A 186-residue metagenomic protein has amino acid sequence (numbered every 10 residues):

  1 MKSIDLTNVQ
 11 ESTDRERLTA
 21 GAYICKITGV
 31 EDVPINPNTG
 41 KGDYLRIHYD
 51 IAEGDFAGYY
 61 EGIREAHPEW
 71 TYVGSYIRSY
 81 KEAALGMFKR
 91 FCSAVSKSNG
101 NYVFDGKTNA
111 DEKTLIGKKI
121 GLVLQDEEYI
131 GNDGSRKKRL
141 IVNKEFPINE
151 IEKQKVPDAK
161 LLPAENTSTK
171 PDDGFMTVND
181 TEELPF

Functional and structural regions predicted by a protein language model:
M1-F186: Short beta-rich binding modules
